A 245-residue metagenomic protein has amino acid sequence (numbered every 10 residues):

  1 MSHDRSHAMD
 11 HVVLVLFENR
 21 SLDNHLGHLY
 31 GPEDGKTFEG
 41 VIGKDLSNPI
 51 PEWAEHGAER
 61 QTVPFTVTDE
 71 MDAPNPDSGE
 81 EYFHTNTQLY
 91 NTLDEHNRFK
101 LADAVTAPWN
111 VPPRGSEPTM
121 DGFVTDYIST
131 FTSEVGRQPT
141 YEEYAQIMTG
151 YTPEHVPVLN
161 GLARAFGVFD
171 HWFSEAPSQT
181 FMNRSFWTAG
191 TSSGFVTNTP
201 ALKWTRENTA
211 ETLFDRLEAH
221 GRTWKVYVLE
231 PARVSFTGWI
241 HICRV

Functional and structural regions predicted by a protein language model:
M1-V245: N-terminal pro-sequences and low-complexity stem/linker regions of secreted or lumenal proteins
